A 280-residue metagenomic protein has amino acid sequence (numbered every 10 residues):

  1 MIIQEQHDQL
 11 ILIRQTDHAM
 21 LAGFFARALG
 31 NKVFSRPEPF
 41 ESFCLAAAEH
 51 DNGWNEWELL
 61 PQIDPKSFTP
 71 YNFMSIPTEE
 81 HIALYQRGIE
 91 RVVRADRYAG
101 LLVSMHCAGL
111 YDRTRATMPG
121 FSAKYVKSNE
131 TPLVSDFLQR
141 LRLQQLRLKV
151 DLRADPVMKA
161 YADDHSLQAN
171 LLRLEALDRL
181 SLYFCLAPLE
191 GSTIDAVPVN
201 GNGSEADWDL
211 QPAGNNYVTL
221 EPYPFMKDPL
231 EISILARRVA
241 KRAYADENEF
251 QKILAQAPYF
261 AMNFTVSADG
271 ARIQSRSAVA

Functional and structural regions predicted by a protein language model:
M1-I3, A280: Short, low-complexity, intrinsically disordered N-terminal peptides in bacterial proteins
I3-I13, G23-F24, S42-V199: Divalent metal-dependent catalytic cores for phosphoryl transfer on phosphate-bearing substrates
E5-Q6, A26-F34: N-terminal "assembly arms/tails" that initiate or stabilize quaternary assembly in self-assembling proteins
T16-G30: An active-site-proximal "capping" alpha-helix that borders the catalytic cofactor pocket
F34-F43: Short, glycine/acidic-rich hinge or "gate" loops at secondary-structure transitions that mediate conformational
K127-A280: Non-catalytic terminal regions of proteins
